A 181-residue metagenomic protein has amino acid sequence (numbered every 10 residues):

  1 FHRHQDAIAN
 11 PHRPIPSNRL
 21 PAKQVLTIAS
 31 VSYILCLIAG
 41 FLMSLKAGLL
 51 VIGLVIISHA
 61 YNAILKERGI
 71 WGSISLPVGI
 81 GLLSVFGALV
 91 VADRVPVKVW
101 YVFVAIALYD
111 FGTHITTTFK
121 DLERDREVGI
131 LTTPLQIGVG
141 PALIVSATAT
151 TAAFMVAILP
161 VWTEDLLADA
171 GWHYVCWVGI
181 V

Functional and structural regions predicted by a protein language model:
F1, Y109-I130: Membrane-embedded alpha-helices of multi-pass transport/permease systems
R3-D6, R68-P77, D93-W100, F119-R126: A cytosolic-side transmembrane-helix exit/cap motif
R3-V51, I130-A168: Multi-pass membrane catalytic core of lipid/isoprenoid biosynthesis enzymes
P16-V95: Intramembrane alpha-helical segments
V51-I52, H59-L65, E164-V181: Hydrophobic alpha-helical transmembrane segments and immediately flanking/interface helices in integral membrane
I56-A63, G81-L82, V104-F119, G179-V181: Transmembrane alpha-helical segments that form the membrane-embedded catalytic/substrate-channel core of multi-pass
V97-D110, H173-Y174: Alpha-helical transmembrane segments
